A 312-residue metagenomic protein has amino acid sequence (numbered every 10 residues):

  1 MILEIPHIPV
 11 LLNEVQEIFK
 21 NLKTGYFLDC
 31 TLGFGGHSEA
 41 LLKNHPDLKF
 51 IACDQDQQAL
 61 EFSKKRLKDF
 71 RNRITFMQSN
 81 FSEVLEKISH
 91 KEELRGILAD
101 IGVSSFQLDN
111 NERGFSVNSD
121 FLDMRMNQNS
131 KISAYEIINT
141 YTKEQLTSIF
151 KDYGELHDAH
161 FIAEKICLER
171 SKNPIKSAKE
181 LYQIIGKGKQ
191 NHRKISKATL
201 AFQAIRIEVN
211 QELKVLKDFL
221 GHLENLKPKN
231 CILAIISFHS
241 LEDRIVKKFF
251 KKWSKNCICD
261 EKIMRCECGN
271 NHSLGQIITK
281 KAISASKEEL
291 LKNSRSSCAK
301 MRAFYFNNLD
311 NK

Functional and structural regions predicted by a protein language model:
M1-K312: S-adenosyl-L-methionine-dependent methyltransferase catalytic core, i.e., the SAM/SAH-binding region
